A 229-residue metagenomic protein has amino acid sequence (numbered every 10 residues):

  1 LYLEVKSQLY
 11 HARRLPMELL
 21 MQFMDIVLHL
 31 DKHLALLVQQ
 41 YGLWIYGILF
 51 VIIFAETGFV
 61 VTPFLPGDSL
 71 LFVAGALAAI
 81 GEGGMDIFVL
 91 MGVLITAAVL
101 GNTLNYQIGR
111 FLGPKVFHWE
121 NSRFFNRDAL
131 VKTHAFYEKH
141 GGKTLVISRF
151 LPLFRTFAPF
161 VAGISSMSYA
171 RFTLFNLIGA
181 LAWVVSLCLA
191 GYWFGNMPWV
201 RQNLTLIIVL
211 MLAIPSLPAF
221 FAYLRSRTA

Functional and structural regions predicted by a protein language model:
L1-M17: Short, Lys/Arg-enriched N-terminal segments with co-localized hydrophobic residues within the first ~10-30 amino acids
E18-L49, A76-R171, N196-M211, P218-A229: Membrane-interfacial helix-loop-helix
F50-F72, P215: Transmembrane alpha-helix interface/packing and boundary motifs in multi-pass membrane proteins, characterized by
L70-E82, A182-W183: Small-residue-rich segments of transmembrane alpha-helices in multi-pass membrane proteins, especially helix faces
L153-F157, L177, L181-V184: Hydrophobic alpha-helical transmembrane bundles that constitute the permease/transmembrane domains of multi-pass
W183-G195: Transmembrane alpha-helical segments of integral membrane proteins
